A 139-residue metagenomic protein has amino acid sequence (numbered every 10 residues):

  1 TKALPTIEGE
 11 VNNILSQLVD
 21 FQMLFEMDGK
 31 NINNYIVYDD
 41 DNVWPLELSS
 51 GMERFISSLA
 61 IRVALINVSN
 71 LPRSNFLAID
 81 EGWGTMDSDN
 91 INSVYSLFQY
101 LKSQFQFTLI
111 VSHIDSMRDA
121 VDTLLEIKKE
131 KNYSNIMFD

Functional and structural regions predicted by a protein language model:
T1-D139: Terminal ABC-like ATPase head and other globular end-domains that cap long coiled-coil arms in SMC/Rad50/SbcC-family
